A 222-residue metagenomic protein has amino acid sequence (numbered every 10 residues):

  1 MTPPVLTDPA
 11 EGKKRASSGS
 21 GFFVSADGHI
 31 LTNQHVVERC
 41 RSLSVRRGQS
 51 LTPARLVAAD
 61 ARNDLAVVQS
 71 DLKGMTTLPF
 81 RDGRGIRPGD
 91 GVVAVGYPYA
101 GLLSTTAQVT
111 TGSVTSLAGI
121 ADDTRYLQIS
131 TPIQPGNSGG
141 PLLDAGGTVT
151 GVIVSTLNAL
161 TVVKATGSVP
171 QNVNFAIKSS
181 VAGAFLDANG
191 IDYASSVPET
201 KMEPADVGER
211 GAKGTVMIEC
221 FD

Functional and structural regions predicted by a protein language model:
M1-K14, T76, P98-L102, V149-D222: C-terminal cap/linker of serine protease catalytic domains
G12-R15, Y126, T131-Q134: Short loop/turn motifs at secondary-structure junctions and domain boundaries
S18, S25-S104, D122-Y126, A182 (+1 more regions): Conserved active-site neighborhood of the chymotrypsin/trypsin-like protease fold
F22, V114, P132-I153: Catalytic nucleophile loop of clan PA
R47, S70-L72, G96, S116 (+3 more regions): Flexible glycine-/small-residue-rich
Q69, G83-R87, Q108, I133 (+4 more regions): Soluble non-cytosolic domains of exported or imported proteins
T105-A118, A165-S168: Short, compositionally biased
